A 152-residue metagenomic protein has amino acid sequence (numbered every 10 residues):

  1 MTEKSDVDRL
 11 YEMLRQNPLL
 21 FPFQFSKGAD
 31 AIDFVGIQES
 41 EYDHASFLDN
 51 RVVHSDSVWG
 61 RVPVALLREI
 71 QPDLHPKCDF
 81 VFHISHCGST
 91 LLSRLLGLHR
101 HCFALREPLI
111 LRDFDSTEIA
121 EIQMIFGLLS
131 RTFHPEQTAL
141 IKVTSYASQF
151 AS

Functional and structural regions predicted by a protein language model:
T2-L128: PAPS-dependent sulfotransferase catalytic core
T117-A151: Conserved nucleotide-sensing/catalytic segment adjacent to the nucleotide-binding pocket in NTP-handling enzymes
